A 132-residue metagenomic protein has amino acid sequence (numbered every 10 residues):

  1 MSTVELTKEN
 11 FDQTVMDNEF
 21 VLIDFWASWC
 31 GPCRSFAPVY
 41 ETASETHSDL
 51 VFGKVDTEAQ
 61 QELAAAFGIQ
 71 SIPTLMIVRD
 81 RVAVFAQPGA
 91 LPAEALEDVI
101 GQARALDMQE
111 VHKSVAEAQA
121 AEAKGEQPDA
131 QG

Functional and structural regions predicted by a protein language model:
T3-V21, Q61: A short beta-strand-turn-helix
N18-L22, S35-V55: Conserved helix-turn-beta segment immediately C-terminal to the redox Cys motif in thioredoxin-like folds
E19, W26-W29, S71: Short pre-active-site segment immediately N-terminal to redox-active cysteine/selenocysteine motifs in thiol-based
D24-W26, I77: Structural cue for short, hydrophobic secondary-structure segments
C30-C33, L75: The canonical Cys-X-X-Cys-His
Q61, F67-M76, L91: Structural micro-motif
M76-E110: Non-catalytic, surface beta->alpha helical segment in thiol-disulfide oxidoreductase systems
M108-E126: CheY-like receiver
